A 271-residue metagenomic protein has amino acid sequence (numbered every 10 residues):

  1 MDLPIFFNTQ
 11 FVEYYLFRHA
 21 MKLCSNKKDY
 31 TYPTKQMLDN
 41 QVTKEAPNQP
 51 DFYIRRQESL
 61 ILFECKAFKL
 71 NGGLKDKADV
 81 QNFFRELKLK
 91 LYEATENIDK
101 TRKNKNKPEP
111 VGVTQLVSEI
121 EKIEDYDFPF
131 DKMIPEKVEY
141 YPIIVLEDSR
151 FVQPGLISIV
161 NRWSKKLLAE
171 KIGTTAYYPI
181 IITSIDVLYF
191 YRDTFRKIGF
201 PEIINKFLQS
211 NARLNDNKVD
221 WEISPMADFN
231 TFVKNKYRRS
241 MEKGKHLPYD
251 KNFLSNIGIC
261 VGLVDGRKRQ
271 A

Functional and structural regions predicted by a protein language model:
M1-D2, E64-C65, G73-D76, Q153-I157: Short conserved micro-motifs at the rims of enzyme active sites and ligand-binding pockets
D2-T43, A271: Acidic-basic catalytic patches of nuclease active cores, encompassing PD-(D/E)XK and other metal-cofactor nuclease
N40, E139-E147: Extended hydrophobic secondary-structure segments that form protein cores and membrane-embedded regions
E45-N48, K69-G72, S149-Q153: Flexible loop/turn segments at secondary-structure boundaries
F52-I54, I61-A67: Conserved catalytic cores of phosphodiester-cleaving nucleases, focusing on short active-site segments
S59-I61, Y141: Structural motif
A67-V138: Catalytic cores of nucleic-acid endonucleases
V145-Q270: Polybasic (Lys/Arg-rich)
